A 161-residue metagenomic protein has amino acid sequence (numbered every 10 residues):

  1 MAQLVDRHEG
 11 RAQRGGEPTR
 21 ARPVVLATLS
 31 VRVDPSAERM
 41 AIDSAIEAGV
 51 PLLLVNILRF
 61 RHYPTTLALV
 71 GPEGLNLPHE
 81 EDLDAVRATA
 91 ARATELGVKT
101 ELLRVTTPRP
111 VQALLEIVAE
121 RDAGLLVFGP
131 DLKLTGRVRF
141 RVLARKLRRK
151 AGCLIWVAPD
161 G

Functional and structural regions predicted by a protein language model:
M1-T19, T94-L126: Structural beta-alpha unit
R14-P72, K150, D160: Small/aliphatic-rich secondary-structure junction motif
R39-A41, A113-I117, V142-L143: A short acidic, amphipathic alpha-helical/loop segment
L53-V55, E101-T106, W156-A158: General small-molecule cofactor/ligand-binding pocket signal
N56-I57, L125, G129-D131, P159-D160: Short secondary-structure boundary segments
L69-E73, A119-R121, A144-K146: Short, hinge-like loop/turn segments at secondary-structure boundaries
P72-D84: A short acidic, glycine-rich active-site loop that binds or catalyzes chemistry on phosphate/adenosine moieties
L125-K150: Glycine-rich, Arg-bearing micro-motifs that act as flexible, cationic patches
